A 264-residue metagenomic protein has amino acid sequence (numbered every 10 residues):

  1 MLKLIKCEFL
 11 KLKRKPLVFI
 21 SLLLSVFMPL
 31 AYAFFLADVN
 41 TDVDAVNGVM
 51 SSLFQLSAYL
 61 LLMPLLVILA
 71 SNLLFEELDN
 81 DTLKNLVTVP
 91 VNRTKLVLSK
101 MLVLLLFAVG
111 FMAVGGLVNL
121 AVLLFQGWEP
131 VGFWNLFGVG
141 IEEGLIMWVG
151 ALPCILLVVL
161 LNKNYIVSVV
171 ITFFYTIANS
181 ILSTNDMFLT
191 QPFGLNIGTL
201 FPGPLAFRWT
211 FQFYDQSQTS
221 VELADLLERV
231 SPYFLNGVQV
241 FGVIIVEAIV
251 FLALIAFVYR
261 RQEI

Functional and structural regions predicted by a protein language model:
M1-L22: Aromatic- and glycine-rich beta-strand/loop motifs that create alpha-glucan
S21-S25, K100-M101, V169-F173, I244: Residue-level recognition of transmembrane alpha-helices in multi-pass small-molecule transporters/permeases
V26-I68, L98-Y165, V230-G237, F241: Secretory targeting signals
V39-V49, V169, F173, I177-V258: Terminal transmembrane helical anchor/hairpin motif
L66-A70, D79, L83, V118 (+3 more regions): Hydrophobic/aromatic residues in alpha-helical transmembrane segments
N72-L105: Helix-loop-helix units of permease transmembrane domains in multi-pass membrane transporters, especially ABC
R260-I264: Short cytosolic juxtamembrane segments of multi-pass membrane proteins
